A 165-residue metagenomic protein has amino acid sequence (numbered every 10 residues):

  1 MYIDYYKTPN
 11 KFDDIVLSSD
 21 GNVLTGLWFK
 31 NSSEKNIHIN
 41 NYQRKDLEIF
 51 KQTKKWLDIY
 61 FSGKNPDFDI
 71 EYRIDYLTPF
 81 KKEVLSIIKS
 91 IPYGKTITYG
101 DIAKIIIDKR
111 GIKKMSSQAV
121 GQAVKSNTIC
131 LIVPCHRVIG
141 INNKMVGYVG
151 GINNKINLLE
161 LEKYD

Functional and structural regions predicted by a protein language model:
M1-G111, L161-D165: Basic nucleic-acid-binding alpha-helical/helix-turn surface characteristic of O6-alkylguanine DNA
Q52, W56, A119, N154-N157: Exposed alpha-helical structural elements
F80-V84, S116, N154: N-terminal positioning helix adjacent to the helix-turn-helix/winged-helix DNA-binding module
I107-V124, V133: Short, positively charged loop/turn segments that connect secondary-structure elements
L131-V138: Short Lys/Arg-enriched helix C-cap and helix-to-coil transition segments that create basic nucleic-acid-contact patches
I141-D165: …primarily DNA-binding HTH/wHTH and HhH modules…
